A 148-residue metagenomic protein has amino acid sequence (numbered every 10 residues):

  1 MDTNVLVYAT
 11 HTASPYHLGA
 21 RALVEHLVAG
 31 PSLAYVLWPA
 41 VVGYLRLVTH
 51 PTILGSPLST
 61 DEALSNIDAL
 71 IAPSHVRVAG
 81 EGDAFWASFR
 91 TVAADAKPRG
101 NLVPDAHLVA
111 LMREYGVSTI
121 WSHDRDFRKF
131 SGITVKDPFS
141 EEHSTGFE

Functional and structural regions predicted by a protein language model:
M1, Y35-W38, G80, V103 (+1 more regions): Short beta-strand scaffold positions
M1-V36, P51-S65: Short, well-structured N-terminal submotif of metal-dependent ribonuclease cores
Y8-T10, L47, F130, P138: Residues that scaffold the ATP/ADP-binding catalytic core of kinase and kinase-like folds
G30-P31, P73-S74, F130: Structured helix-beta-strand junction loops
L33, H75-R77, T134: Conserved beta-strand segments of alpha/beta enzyme cores
P57, H75-T119: Active-site neighborhoods of divalent-metal-dependent phosphate/nucleic-acid chemistry enzymes
V109-A110, E114-E148: Acidic, PIN/NYN-like endoribonuclease modules and their adjacent C-terminal/linker elements
